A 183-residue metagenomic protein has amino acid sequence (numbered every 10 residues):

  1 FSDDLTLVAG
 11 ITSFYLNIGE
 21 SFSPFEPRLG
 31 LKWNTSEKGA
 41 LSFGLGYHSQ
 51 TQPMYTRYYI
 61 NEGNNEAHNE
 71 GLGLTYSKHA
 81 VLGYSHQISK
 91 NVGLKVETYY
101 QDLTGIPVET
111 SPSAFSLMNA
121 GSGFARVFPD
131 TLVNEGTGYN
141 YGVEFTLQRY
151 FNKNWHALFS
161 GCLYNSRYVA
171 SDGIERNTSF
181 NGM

Functional and structural regions predicted by a protein language model:
F1, L29-W33, L82-H86, V143-R149 (+1 more regions): Residues on the lipid-exposed face of transmembrane beta-strands in outer-membrane beta-barrel proteins
F1, N17-S23, L72-Y76, V127 (+2 more regions): Short sequence motifs at beta-strands and strand-loop junctions characteristic of Gram-negative outer-membrane
F1-S36, A40, T51-Q52, D172-G173: Signature of Gram-negative outer-membrane beta-barrel scaffolds
D4-L7, K38-L41, K90-L94, K153-A157: Repeated loop/turn-to-beta-strand initiation elements of outer-membrane beta-barrel proteins
A9-S13, F25-L31, L41, K78-L82 (+3 more regions): Hydrophobic, lipid-facing positions within transmembrane beta-strands of outer-membrane proteins
A9-S13, F43-Y47, V96-Y100, F159-L163: Transmembrane beta-barrel strands of outer-membrane/channel proteins
G19, W33, E37-A80, Y100-D130: Surface-exposed extracellular loop regions of Gram-negative outer-membrane beta-barrel proteins, predominantly
Y100-D102, F124-M183: Gram-negative outer-membrane beta-barrel transporters
